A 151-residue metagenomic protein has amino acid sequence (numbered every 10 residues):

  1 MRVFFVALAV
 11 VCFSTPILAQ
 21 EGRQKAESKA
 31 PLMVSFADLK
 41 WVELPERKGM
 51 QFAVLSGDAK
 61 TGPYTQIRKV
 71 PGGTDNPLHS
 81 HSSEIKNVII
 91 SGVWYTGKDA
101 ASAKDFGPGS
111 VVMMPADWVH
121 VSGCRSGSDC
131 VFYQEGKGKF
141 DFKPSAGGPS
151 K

Functional and structural regions predicted by a protein language model:
M1-F4: Positively charged n-region of N-terminal signal peptides that target proteins for export
V6-A7, I17: Cleavable N-terminal signal peptides
Q20-Y64, G147-K151: A short, N-terminal "cap"/entry segment at the start of jelly-roll beta-barrel domains of the cupin/DSBH fold
D58-K60, D99-D117: Short acidic-glycine-tyrosine-enriched beta hairpin
T61-H81, M113-D117: Conserved short histidine dyad/triad with adjacent acidic residue
P71-T74, S80-A100: Glycine- and acidic-residue-biased ligand/ion/polar-headgroup-sensing regions
A116-F140: Ligand-binding loop in jelly-roll beta-barrel domains
